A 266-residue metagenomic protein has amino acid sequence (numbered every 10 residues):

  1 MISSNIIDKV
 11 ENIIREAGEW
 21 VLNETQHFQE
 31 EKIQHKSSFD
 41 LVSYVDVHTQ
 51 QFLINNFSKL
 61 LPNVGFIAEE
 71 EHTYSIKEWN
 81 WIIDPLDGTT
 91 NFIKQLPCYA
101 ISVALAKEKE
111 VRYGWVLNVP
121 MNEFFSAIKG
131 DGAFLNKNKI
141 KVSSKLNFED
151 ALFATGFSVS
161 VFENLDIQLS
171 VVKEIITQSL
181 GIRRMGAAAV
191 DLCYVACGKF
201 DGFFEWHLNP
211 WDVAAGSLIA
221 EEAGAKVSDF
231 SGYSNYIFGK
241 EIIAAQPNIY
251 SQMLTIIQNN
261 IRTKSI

Functional and structural regions predicted by a protein language model:
M1-L86, S234, R262-I266: N-terminal subdomain of lithium-sensitive/metallo-dependent phosphomonoesterases centered on the IMPase/IPPase/PAP
M1-R15, S170-T177, V190-I266: Oxyanion/phosphate-interacting regions
W20, N63-G65, G181, D201 (+1 more regions): Residue-level detector of anion-binding/catalytic polar loops
V21, D46, F57, T89 (+6 more regions): Residue-level signal for inorganic ion chemistry
F28, Y99, A127-D131, E221 (+1 more regions): A short, compositionally biased
V47, E70, P85-G88, F92 (+6 more regions): Generic detector of well-ordered alpha-helical packing
W79-M121: Glycine-rich active-site/cofactor-binding loop and its immediate structural neighborhood
A104-L192, G239-I266: Acidic beta-strand-loop-alpha-helix segment within the catalytic core of divalent metal-dependent phosphate-processing
